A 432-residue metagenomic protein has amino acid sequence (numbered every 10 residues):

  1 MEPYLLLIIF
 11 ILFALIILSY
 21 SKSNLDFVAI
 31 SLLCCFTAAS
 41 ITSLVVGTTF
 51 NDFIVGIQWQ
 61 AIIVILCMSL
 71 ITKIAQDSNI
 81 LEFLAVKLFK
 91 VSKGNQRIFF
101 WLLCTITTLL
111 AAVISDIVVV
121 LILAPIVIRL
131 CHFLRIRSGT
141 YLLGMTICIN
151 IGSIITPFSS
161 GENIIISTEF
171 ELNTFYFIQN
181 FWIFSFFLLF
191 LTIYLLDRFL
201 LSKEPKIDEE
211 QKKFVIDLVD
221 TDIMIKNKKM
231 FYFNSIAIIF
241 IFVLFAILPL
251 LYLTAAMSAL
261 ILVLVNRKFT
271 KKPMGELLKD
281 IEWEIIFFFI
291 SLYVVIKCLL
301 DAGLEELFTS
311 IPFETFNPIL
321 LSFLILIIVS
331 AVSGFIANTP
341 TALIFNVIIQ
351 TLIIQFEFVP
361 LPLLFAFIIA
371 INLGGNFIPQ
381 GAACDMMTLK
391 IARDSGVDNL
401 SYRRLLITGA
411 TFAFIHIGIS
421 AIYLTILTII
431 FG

Functional and structural regions predicted by a protein language model:
M1-K73, I183-L307, R404-G432: Hydrophobic transmembrane alpha-helices of multi-pass small-molecule transporters
E2-F13, G47-T49, S92-K93, I122-S138 (+5 more regions): Hydrophobic alpha-helical transmembrane segments
S19-I30, H132-T140, A331-P340: Membrane-helix interface "capping/anchor" motifs
S31, C35, F100-T107, V120 (+10 more regions): Alpha-helical transmembrane segments of multi-pass membrane proteins, especially transporters and channels
G47-L134, W283-F356, L361: Membrane-embedded alpha-helical segments and adjacent helix-loop junctions characteristic of multi-pass solute
M68-K73, L103-D116, I147-T156, I183-T192 (+4 more regions): Helix-loop-helix module between adjacent transmembrane segments
A85, V118-R129, L142, T156-F170 (+4 more regions): Re-entrant/interfacial helical elements at transmembrane boundaries that shape and gate the permeation pathway
R129-K213, V359, D385-Y423, G432: Membrane-core helix-loop-helix motifs of multi-pass transport proteins
